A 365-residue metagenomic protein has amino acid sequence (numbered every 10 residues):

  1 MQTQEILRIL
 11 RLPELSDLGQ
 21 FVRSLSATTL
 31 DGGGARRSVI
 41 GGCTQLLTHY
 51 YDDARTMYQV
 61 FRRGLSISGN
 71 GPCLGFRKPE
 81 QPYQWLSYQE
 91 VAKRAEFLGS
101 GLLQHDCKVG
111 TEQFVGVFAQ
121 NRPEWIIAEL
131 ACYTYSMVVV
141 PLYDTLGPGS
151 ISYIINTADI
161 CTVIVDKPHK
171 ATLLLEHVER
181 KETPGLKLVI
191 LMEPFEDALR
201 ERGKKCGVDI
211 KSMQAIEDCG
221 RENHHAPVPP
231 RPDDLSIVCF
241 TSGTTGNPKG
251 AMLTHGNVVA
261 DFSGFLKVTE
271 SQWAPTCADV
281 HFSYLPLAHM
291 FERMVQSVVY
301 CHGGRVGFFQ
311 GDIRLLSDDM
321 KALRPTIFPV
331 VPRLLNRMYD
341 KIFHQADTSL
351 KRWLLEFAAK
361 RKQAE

Functional and structural regions predicted by a protein language model:
Q2-A27, T134-A215: Structural core segment of the AMP-binding/adenylate-forming
D17-T28, Y51-L74, K93: A short N-terminal helical cap/helix-turn-helix that marks the beginning of AMP-binding/adenylate-forming
R36, G41-G42, R62, N70-C73 (+3 more regions): ANL superfamily AMP-binding
G69-P72, I210-K211, E217-F240, N247 (+1 more regions): Conserved pre-ATP/AMP-binding loop-to-beta segment of ANL
K78-Y88, G101-L146, Y284: Conserved AMP-binding/adenylate-forming
E80, A171-P232, I342-E365: ANL superfamily adenylate-forming
S87-Q89, S236-S263: Conserved AMP-binding A3 loop
V259-S283, L287-E365: Conserved AMP-binding/adenylation subdomain of ANL enzymes
